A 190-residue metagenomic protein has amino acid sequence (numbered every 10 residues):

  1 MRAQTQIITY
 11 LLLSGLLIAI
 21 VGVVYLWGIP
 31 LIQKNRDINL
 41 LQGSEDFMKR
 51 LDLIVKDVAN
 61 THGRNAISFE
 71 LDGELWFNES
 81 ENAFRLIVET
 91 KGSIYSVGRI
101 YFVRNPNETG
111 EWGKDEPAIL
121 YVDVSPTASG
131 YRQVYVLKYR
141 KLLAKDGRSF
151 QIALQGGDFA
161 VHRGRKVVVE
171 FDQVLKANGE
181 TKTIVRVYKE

Functional and structural regions predicted by a protein language model:
M1-G28, L40-G43: N-terminal single-pass transmembrane signal-anchor helix
I20-L41, T127-L143: N-terminal short leaders/motifs
V24, I29-P30, K49, Y101-V103: General N-terminal targeting signals
I29-P30, S44-K49, L142-Q151: A broad, low-specificity signal for short, low-complexity segments enriched in glycine/proline and polar/charged
Q33-R64: Membrane-proximal N-terminal amphipathic helix
A59-E81: Short, glycine/small-hydrophobic-rich surface segments
S80-E190: Intrinsically disordered, low-complexity regions enriched in Pro/Ser/Thr/Gly and acidic residues
